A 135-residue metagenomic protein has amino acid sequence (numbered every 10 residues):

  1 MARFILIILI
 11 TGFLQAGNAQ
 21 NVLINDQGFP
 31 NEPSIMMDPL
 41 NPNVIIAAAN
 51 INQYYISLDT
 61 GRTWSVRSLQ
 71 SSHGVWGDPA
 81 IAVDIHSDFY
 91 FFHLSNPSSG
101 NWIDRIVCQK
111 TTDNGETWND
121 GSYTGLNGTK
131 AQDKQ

Functional and structural regions predicted by a protein language model:
F4-F13: Sec-dependent N-terminal signal peptides
G17-Q135: C-terminal PAP-associated
